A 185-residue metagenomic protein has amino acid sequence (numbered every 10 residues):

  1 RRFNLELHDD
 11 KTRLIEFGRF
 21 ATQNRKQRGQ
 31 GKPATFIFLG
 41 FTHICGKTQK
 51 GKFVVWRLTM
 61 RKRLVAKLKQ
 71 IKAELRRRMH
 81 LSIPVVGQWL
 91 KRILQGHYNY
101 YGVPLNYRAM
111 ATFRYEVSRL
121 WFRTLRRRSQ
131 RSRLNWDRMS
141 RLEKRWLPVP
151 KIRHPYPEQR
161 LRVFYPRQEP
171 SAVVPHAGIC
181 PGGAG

Functional and structural regions predicted by a protein language model:
R1-G185: Non-catalytic terminal/accessory segments
